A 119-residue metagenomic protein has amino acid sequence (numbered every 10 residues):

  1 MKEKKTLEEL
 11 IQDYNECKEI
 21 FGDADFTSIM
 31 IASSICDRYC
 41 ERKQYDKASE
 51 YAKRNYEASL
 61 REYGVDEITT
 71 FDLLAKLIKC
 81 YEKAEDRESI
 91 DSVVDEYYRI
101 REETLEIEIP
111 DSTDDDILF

Functional and structural regions predicted by a protein language model:
M1-F119: Intrinsic-disorder-linked linear interaction elements in eukaryotic regulatory proteins
